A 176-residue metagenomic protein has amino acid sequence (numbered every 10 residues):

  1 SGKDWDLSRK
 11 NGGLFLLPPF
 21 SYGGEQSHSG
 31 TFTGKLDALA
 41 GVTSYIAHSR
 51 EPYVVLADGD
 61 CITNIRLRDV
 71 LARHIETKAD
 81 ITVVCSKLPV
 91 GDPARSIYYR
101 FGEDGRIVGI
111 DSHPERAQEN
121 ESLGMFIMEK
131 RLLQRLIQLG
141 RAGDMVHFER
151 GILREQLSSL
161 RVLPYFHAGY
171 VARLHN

Functional and structural regions predicted by a protein language model:
S1-N176: Unchanged
